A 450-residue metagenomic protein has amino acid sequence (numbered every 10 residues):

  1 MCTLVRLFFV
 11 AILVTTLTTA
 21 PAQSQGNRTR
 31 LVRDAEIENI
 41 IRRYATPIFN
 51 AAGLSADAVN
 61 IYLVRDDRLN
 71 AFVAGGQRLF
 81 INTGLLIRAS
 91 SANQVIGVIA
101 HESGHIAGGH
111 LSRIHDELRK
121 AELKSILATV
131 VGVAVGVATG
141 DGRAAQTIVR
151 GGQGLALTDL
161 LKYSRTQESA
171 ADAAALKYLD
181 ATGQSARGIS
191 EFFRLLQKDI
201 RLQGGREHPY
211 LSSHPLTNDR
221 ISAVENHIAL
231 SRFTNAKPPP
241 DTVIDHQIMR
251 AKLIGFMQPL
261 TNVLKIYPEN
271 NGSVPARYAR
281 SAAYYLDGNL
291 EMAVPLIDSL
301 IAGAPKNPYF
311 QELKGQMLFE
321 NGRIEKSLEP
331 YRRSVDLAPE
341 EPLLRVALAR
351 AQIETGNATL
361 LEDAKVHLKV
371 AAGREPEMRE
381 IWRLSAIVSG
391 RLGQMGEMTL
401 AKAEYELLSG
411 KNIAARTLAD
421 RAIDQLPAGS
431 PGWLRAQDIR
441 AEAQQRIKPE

Functional and structural regions predicted by a protein language model:
N27-R28, R33-A35, N39, I61 (+4 more regions): Extracytoplasmic and endomembrane cell-envelope/extracellular-matrix remodeling and assembly machinery
S103-K120, A138: Catalytic Zn2+-binding segment of zinc metalloproteases
N271, P305, P339, E375-P376 (+3 more regions): Short coil turns that delineate tetratricopeptide repeat
A282, Q316, R350-I353, I387 (+3 more regions): Residue-level recognition of tetratricopeptide repeat
D287, N321, T355-A358, L392-G393 (+2 more regions): Structural motif corresponding to the intra-repeat A-B loop/turn of tetratricopeptide repeats
